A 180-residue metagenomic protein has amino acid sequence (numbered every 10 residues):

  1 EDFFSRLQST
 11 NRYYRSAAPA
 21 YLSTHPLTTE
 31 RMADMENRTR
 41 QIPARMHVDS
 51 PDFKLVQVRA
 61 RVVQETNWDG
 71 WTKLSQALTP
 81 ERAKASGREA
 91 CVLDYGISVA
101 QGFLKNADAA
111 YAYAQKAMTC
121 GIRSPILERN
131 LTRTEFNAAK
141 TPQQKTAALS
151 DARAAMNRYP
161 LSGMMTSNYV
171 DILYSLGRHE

Functional and structural regions predicted by a protein language model:
E1-G163: Extracytoplasmic and endomembrane cell-envelope/extracellular-matrix remodeling and assembly machinery
